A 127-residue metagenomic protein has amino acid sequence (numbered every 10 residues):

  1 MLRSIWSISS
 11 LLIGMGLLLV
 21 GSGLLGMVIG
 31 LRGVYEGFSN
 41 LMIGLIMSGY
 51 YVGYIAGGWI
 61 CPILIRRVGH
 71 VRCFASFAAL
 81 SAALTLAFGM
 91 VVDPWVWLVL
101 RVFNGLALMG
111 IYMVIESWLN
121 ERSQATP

Functional and structural regions predicted by a protein language model:
L2-Y51: Helix-loop boundary and gating motifs at the non-cytosolic
W6, G89-L100: Helix-loop junctions at membrane interfaces in 12-TM secondary transporters
G21-S22, F103-I115: Core transmembrane helices of Major Facilitator Superfamily
I29, G110-S123: Intracellular juxtamembrane helix-capping segments at the cytosolic ends of symmetry-related transmembrane helices
G37, G69, M90-D93: Helix-breaking motifs and short loop linkers at transmembrane-helix boundaries and internal kinks in secondary membrane
G57-H70: Helix-to-loop junctions at the C-terminal end of transmembrane segments in multipass secondary transporters
R72-A87: Structural signature of the two symmetry-related core transmembrane helices
L80, L84, W95-N104: Paired small-residue
